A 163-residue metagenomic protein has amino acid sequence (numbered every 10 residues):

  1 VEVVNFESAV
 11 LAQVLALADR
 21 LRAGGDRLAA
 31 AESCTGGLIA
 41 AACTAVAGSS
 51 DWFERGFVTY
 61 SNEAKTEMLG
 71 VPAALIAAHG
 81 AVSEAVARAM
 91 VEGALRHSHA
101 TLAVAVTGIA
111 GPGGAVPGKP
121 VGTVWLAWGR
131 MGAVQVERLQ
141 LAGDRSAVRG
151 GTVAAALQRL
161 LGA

Functional and structural regions predicted by a protein language model:
V1-A163: Short alpha-helical segments enriched in small residues
